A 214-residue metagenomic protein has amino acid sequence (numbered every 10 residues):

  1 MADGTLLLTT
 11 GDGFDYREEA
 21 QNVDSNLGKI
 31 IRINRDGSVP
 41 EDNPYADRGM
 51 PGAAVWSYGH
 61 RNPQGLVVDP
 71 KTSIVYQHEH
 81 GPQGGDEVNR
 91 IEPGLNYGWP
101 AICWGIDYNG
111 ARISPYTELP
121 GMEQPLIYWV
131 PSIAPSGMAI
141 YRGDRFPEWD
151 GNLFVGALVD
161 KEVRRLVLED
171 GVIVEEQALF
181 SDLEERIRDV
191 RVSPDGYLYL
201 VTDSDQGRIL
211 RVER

Functional and structural regions predicted by a protein language model:
D3-T5, D12-Q177, E185, G207-R208 (+1 more regions): Beta-propeller domain segments
D189-R214: Blade-level signature of beta-propeller repeat domains, shared across WD40, Kelch, NHL, RCC1 and BNR/Asp-box propellers
